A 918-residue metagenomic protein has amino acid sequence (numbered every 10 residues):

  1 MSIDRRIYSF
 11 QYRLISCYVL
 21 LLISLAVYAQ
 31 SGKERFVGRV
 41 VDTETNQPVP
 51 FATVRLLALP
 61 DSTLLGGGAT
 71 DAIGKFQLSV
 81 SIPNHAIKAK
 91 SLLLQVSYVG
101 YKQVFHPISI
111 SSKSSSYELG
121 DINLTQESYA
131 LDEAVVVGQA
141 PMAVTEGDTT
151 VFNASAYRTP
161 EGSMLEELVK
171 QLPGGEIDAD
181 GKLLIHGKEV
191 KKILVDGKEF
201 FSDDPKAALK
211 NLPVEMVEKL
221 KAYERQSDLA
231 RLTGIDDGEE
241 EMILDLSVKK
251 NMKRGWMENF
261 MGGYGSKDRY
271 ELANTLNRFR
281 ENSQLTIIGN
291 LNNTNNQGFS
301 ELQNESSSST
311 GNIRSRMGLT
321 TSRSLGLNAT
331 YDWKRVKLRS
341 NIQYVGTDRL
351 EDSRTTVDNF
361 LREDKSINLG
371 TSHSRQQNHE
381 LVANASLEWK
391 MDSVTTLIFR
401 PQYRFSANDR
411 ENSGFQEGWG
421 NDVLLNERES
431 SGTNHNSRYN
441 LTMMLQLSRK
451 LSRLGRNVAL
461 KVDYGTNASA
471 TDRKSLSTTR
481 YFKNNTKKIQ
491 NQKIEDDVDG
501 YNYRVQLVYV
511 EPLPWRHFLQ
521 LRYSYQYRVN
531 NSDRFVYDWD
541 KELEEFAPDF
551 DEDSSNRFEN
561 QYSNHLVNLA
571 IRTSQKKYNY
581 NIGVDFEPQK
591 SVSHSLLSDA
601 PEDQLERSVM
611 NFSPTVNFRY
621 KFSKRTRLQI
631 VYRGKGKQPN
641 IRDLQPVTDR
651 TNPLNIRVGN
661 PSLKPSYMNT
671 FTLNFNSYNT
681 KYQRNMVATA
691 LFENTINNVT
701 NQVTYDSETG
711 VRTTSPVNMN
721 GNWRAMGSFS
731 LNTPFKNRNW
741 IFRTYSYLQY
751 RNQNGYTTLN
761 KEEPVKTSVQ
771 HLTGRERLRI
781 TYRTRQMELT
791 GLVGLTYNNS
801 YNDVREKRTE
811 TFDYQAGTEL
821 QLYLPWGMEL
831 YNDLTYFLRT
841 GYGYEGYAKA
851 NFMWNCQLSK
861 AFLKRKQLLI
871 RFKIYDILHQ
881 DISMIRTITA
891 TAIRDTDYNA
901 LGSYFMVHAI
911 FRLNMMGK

Functional and structural regions predicted by a protein language model:
A29-K33, I73, H85-I87, V99-V104 (+19 more regions): Membrane-proximal, glycine/serine-rich, low-complexity loop/turn segments characteristic of large bacterial
E34-D42, G74, I122: A short, amphipathic beta-strand motif
F36, E44-A58, T145: Short, ordered, surface-exposed loop/turn motifs in non-cytosolic proteins
P60-S79: Short, acidic Ser/Thr/Gly-rich low-complexity loop/linker segments typical of extracellular and cell-surface proteins
D148, N295-G311, D352-L369, Q416-E429 (+9 more regions): Surface-exposed loop/turn segments flanking beta-strands in extracellular/periplasmic regions
T371, N502-R504, P548-N556, V658 (+2 more regions): Outer membrane beta-barrel strand-and-loop segments of large Gram-negative receptors, especially TonB-dependent
L519-K624, R805: Signature of Gram-negative outer-membrane beta-barrel scaffolds
R775-Y797, K807-K918: Conserved C-terminal beta-signal and adjacent last beta-strands/turns of outer-membrane beta-barrel proteins
